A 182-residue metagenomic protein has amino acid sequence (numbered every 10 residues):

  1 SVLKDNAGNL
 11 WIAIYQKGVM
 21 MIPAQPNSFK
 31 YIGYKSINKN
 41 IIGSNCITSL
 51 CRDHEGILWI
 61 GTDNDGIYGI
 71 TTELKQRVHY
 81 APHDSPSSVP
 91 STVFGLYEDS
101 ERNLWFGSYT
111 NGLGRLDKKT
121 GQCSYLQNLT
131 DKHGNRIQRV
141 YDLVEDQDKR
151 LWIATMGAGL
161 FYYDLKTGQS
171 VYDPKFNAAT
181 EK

Functional and structural regions predicted by a protein language model:
S1-K182: Carboxylate-rich, polar loop motifs that coordinate divalent cations or form catalytic acidic clusters
